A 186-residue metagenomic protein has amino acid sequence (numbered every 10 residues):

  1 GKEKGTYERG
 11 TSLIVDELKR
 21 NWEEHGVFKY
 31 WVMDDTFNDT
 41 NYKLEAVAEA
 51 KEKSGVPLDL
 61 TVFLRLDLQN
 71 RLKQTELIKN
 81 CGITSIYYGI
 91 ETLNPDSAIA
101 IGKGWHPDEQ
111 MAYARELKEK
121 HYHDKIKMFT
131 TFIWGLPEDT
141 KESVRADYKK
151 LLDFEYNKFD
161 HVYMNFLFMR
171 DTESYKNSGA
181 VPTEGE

Functional and structural regions predicted by a protein language model:
G1-D124, W134, K149: Radical SAM [4Fe-4S] cluster-binding motif and immediate context
N41-Y42, D96-I101, F132-E142, N157-G185: Flexible glycine/acidic-rich beta-alpha junction loops that bind and position SAM and/or redox cofactors in anaerobic
K43-E52, D139-F159: Short, electropositive alpha-helical surface patch
N80-G89, S143-V144, V181-G185: A broadly tuned preference for mixed-charge, low-complexity surface segments
T84, K127, N157: Residue-level detector of anion-binding/catalytic polar loops
